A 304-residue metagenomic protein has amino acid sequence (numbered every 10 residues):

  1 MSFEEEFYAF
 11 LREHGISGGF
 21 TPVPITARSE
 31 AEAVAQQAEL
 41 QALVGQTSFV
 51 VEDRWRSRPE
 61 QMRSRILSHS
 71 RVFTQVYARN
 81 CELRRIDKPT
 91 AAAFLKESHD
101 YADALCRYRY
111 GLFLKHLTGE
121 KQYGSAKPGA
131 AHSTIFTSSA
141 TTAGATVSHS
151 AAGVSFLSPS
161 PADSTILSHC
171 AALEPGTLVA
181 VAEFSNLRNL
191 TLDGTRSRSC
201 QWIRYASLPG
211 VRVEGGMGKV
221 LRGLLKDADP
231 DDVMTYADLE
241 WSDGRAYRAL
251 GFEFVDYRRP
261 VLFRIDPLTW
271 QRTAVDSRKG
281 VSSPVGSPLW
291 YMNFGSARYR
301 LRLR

Functional and structural regions predicted by a protein language model:
M1-I16: Acidic-basic catalytic patches of nuclease active cores, encompassing PD-(D/E)XK and other metal-cofactor nuclease
I16, A42-G45, D229-P230: Short, high-confidence coil segments that cap the C-terminus of an alpha-helix and link into the following beta-strand
I16-P22, D238: Interaction modules related to DNA damage response and DNA replication/repair
T21-R54: Basic, amphipathic alpha-helical patches used to engage nucleic acids or provide basic targeting signals, exemplified
V51-S57, L239-E240: Short beta-alpha junction loops
Q61-R65, S70-D229, A237-R245, A249-L250 (+2 more regions): A conserved beta-strand-loop-helix scaffold within acyl/acetyltransferase catalytic domains
V233: Flexible loop/N-cap segments at domain edges
A237-S287, M292-R304: Active-site/acyl-donor-binding loops of N-acyltransferases
